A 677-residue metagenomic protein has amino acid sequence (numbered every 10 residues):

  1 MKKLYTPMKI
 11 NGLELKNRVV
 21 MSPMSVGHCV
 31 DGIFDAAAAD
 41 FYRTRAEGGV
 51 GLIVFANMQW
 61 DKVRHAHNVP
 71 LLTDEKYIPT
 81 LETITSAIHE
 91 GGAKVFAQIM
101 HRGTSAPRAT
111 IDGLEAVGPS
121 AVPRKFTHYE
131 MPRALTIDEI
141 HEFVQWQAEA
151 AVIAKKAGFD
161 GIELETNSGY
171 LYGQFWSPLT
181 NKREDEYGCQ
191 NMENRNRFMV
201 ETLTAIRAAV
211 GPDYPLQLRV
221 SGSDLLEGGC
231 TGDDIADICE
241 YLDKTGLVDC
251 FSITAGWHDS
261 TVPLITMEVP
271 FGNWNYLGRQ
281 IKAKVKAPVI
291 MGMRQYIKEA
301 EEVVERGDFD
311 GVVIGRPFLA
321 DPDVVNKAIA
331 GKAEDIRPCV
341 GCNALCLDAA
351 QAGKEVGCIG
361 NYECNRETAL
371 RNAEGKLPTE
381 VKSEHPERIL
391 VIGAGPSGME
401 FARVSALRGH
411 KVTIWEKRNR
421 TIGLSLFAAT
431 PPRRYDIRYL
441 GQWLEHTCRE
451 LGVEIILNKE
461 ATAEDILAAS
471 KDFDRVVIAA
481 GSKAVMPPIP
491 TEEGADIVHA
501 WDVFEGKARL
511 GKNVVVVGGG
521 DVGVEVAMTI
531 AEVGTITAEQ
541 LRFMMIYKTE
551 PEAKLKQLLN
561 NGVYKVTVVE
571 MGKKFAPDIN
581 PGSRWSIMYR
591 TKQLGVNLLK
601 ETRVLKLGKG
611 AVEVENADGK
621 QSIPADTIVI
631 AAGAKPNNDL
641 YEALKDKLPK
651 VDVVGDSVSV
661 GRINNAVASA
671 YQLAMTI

Functional and structural regions predicted by a protein language model:
M1-I392, P396, E400-L407, V412 (+1 more regions): Flavin-dependent oxidoreductase catalytic cores
M58-Q59, M100-R102, T166-G169, N181 (+9 more regions): Short, ordered loop/turn segments at secondary-structure junctions
L203, A369-E384, L407, K411 (+4 more regions): Flanking helices and flexible, charged tails adjoining ferredoxin-like Fe-S electron-transfer domains in multi-subunit
D259, L319-D321, T421-I422, S659-G661: Short gly/pro/ser/thr-enriched loop/turn and capping motifs at secondary-structure boundaries
M293, G441, L457-E460, H499-W501 (+3 more regions): Short loop/edge segments at beta-strand edges and connector loops that shape dinucleotide/nucleotide cofactor-binding
V381-I414, I456-A468, A480-I489, E493 (+2 more regions): Rossmann-like dinucleotide/flavin-binding elements
L424-F473, P577-T602: N-terminal Rossmann-like dinucleotide/flavin-binding domain of flavoprotein oxidoreductases that bind FAD/FMN
